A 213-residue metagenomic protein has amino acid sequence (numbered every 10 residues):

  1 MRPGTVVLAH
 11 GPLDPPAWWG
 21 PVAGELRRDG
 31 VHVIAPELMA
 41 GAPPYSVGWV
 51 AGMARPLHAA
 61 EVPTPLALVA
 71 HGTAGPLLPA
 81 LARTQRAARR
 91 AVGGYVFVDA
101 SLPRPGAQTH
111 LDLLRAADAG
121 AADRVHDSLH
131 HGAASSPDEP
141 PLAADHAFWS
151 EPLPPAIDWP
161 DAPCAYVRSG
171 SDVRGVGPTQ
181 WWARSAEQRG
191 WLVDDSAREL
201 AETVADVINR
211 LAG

Functional and structural regions predicted by a protein language model:
R2-T64, T179, R184-E199: Active-site catalytic motif of lipid deacylating hydrolases and related acyltransferases
P21, A80-T84: Active-site signature of alpha/beta-hydrolase-fold catalytic machinery across serine- and Asp/Cys-nucleophile hydrolases
A59-T64, A88-R90, L211-G213: Glycine-rich phosphate-binding loop signature in dinucleotide/nucleotide-binding domains
L68-V69, Y95, Y166: Conserved alpha/beta-hydrolase fold motif
V69-L78: Gly/Ala-rich beta-loop-alpha elbow adjacent to hydrolase catalytic centers
R83-S128, G175-P178: Flexible "cap/lid" loop of the alpha/beta hydrolase fold
A116-S150: Internal catalytic-core helix/loop-beta-alpha segment that presents or stabilizes conserved functional determinants
L142-A212: Conserved serine/cysteine hydrolase catalytic core
